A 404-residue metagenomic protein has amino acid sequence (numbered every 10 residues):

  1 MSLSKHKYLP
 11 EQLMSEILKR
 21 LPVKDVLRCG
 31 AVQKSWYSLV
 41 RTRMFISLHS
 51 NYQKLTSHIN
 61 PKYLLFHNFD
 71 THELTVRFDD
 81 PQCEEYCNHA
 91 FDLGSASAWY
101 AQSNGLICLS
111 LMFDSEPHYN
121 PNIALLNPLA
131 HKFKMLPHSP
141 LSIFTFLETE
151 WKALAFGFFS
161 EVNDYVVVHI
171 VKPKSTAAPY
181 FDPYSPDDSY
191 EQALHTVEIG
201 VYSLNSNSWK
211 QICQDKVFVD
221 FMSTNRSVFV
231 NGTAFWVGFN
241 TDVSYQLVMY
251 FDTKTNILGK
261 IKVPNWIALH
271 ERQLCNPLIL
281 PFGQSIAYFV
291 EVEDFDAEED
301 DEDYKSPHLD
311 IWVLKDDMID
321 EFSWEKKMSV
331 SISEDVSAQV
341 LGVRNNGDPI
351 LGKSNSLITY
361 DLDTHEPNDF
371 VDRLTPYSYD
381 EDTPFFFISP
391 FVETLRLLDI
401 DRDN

Functional and structural regions predicted by a protein language model:
M1-N404: N-terminal entry/capping and adjacent linker segments that precede and initiate structured domains
